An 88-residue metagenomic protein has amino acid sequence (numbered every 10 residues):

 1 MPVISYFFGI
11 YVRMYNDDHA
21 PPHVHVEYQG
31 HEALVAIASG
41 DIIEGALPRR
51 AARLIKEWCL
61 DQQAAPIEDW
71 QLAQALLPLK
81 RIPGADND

Functional and structural regions predicted by a protein language model:
M1-D88: Basic nucleic-acid-binding interfaces
